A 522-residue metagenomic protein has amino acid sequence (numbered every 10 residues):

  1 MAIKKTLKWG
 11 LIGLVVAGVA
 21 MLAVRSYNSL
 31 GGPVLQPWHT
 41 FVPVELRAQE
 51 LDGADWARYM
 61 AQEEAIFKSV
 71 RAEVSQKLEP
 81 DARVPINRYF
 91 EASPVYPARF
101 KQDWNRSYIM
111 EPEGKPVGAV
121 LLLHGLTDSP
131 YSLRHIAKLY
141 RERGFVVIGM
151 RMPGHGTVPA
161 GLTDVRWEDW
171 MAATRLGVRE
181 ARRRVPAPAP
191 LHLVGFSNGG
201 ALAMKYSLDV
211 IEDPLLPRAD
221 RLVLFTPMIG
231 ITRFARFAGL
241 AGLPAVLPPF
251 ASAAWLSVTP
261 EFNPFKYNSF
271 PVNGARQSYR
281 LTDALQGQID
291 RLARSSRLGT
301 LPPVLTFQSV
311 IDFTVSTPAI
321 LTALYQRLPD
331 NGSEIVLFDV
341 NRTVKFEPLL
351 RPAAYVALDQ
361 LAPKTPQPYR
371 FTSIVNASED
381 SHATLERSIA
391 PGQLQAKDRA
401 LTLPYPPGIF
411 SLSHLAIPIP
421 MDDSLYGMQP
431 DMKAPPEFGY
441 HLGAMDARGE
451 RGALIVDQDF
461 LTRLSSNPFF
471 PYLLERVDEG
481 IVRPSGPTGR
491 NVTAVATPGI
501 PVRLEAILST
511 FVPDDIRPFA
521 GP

Functional and structural regions predicted by a protein language model:
A2-A92, T384-P522: N-terminal targeting or regulatory segments adjacent to alpha/beta-hydrolase or S9 domains
M21, I109-E113, K266-A453, N467-G489: Serine-hydrolase catalytic core
A98-G156, G486: Short, surface-exposed "cap/lid" segments of acyl-processing enzymes
L122, P153-E168, L240-P244: Cap/lid segment of the alpha/beta-hydrolase catalytic domain
V158-P190: Catalytic nucleophile-loop/oxyanion-hole region of alpha/beta-hydrolase and closely related hydrolase-like folds
L193-G195, F225, F307: Short beta-strand immediately N-terminal to the catalytic nucleophile in serine-hydrolase-like folds
V194-G199, A203: Gly/Ala-rich beta-loop-alpha elbow adjacent to hydrolase catalytic centers
L222-F234, V340: Active-site nucleophile loop of the alpha/beta-hydrolase fold
